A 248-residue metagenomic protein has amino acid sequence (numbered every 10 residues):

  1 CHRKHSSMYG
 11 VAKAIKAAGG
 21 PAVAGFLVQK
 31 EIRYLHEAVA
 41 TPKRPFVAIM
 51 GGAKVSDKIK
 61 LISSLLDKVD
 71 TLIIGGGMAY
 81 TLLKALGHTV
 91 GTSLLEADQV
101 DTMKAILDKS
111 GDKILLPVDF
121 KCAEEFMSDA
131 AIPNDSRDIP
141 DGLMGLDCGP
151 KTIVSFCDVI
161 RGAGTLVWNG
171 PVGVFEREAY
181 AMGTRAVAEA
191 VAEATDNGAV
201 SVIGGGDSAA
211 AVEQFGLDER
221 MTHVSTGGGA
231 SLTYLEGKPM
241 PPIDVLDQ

Functional and structural regions predicted by a protein language model:
C1-Q248: Active-site loop-to-helix "anion-binding N-cap" substructures in soluble metabolic enzymes
